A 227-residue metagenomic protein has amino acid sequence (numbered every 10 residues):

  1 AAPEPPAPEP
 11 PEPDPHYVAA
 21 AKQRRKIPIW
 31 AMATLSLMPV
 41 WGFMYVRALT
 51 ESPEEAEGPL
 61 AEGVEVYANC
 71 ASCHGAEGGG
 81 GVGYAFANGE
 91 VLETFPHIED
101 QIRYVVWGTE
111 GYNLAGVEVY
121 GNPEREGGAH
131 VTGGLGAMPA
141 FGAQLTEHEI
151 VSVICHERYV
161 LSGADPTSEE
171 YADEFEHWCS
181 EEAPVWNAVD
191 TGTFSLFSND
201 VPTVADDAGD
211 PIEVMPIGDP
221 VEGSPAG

Functional and structural regions predicted by a protein language model:
A1-P15: N-terminal intrinsically disordered, acidic low-complexity segments at the extreme N-terminus
H16-P28: Short, Lys/Arg-rich cytosolic juxtamembrane segment immediately N-terminal
H16-V18, A115-G227: Flexible coil segments in periplasmic/lumen-exposed cytochrome c-class electron-transfer proteins
I27-Y45: Hydrophobic membrane-insertion alpha-helices, especially the h-region of bacterial N-terminal signal peptides
F43-Y67, V82-Y84, V91-E93: Electrostatic cytochrome c docking/interface patches
P59-E62, V66, H97, Q101 (+1 more regions): Stable alpha-helical elements in mature extracytoplasmic
G63-A76, M138, V153-E157: The canonical Cys-X-X-Cys-His
G75-T146: Gly/Gly-Pro-rich "capping" loops immediately C-terminal to redox-active cysteine motifs in periplasmic/lumenal
